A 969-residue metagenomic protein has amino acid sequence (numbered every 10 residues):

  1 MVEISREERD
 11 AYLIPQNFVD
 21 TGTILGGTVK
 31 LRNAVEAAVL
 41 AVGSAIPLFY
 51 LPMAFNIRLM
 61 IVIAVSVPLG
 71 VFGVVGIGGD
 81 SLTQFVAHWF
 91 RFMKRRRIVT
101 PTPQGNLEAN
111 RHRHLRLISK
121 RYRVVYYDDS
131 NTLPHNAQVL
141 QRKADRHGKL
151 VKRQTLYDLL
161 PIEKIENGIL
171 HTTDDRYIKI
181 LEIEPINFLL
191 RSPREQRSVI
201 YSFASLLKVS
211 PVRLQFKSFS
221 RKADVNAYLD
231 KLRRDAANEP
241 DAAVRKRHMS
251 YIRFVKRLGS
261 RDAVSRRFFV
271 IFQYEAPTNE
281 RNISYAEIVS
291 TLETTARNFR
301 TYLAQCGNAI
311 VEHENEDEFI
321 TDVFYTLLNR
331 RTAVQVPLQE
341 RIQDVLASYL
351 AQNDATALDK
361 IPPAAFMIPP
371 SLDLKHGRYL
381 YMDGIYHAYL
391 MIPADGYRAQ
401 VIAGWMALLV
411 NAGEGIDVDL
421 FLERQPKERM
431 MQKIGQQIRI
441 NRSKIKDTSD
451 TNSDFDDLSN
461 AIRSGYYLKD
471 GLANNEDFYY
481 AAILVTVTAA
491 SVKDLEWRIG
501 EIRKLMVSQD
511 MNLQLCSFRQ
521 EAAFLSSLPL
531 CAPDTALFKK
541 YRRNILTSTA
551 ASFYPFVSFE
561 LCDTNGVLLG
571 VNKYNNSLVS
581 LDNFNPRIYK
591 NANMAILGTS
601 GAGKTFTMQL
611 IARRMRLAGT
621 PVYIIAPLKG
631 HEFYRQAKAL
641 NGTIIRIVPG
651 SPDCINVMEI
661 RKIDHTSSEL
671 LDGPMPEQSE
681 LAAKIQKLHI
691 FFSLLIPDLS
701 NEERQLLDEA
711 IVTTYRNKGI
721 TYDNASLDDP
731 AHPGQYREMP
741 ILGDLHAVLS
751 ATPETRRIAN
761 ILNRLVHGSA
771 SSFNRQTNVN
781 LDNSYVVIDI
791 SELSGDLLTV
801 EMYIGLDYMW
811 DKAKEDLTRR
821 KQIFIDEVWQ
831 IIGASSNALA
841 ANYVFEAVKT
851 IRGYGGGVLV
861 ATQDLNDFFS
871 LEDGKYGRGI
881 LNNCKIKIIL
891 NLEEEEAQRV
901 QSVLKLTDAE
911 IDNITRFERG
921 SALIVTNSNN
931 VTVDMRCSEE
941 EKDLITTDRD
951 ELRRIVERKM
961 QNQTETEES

Functional and structural regions predicted by a protein language model:
M1-N17: Short, charged cytosolic
V2, K164, I169-H171, K179-N187 (+16 more regions): P-loop NTPase motor domains
T21-L48, I165-E166, H171, A204 (+2 more regions): Glycine-rich phosphate-binding loop of nucleotide-binding enzymes
P52-P68, Y589: Hydrophobic alpha-helical transmembrane segments
V62-F556: Extended, folded cores of ATP/NTP-driven motor/assembly subunits in large transport and secretion machines
N641-I644, K875-I889: A short helix-turn-beta junction within AAA+ P-loop NTPase domains corresponding to the substrate/partner-engaging
T862: H-loop/switch region of ABC-family ATPase nucleotide-binding domains
T907-M960: Conserved P-loop NTPase
